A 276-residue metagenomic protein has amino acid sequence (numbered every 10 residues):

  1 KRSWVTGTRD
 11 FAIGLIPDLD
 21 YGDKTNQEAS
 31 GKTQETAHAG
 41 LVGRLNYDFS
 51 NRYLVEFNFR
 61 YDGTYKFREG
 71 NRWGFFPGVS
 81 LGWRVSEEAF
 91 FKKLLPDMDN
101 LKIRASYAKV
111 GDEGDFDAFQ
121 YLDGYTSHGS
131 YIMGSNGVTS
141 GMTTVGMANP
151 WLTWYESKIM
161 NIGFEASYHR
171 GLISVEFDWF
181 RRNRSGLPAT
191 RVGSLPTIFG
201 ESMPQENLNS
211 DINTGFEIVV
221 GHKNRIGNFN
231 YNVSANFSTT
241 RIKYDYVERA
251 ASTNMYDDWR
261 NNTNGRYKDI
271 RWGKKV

Functional and structural regions predicted by a protein language model:
K1-D269, G273: Extracellular/periplasmic, surface-exposed regions of secreted and cell-surface proteins
